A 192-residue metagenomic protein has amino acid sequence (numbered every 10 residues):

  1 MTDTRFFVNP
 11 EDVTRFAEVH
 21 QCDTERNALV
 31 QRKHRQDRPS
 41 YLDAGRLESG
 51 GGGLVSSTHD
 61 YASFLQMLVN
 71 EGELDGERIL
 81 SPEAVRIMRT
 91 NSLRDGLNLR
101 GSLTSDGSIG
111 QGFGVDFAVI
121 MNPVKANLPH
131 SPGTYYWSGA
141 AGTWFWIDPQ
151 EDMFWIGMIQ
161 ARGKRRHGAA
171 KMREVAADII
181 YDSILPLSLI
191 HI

Functional and structural regions predicted by a protein language model:
M1-P129: Short, surface-exposed loop or secondary-structure junction motifs that flank catalytic or metal-binding residues
S56, T143, I147: C-terminal substrate/ligand-recognition segments
Y136: Short, structured beta-strand/loop micro-motifs enriched in basic residues and often containing a Trp
G139-A141: Short, small/polar residue-rich loop motifs at catalytic or cofactor-binding pockets
F145-W146, D152-A161: Short, well-ordered beta-strand elements
A161-L187: Generic C-terminus detector
I190-I192: Conserved small/polar residues in nucleotide/adenosyl-binding loops
